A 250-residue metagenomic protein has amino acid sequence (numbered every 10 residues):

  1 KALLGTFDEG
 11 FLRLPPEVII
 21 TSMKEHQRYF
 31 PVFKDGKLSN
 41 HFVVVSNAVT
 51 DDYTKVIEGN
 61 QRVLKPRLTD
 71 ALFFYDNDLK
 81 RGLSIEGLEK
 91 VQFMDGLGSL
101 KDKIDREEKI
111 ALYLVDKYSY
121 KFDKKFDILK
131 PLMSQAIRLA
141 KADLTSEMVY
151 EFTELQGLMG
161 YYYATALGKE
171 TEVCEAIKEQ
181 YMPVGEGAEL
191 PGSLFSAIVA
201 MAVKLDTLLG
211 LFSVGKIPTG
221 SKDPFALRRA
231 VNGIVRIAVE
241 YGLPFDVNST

Functional and structural regions predicted by a protein language model:
K1-T250: Amphipathic alpha-helical "coupling" segments that flank catalytic cores
